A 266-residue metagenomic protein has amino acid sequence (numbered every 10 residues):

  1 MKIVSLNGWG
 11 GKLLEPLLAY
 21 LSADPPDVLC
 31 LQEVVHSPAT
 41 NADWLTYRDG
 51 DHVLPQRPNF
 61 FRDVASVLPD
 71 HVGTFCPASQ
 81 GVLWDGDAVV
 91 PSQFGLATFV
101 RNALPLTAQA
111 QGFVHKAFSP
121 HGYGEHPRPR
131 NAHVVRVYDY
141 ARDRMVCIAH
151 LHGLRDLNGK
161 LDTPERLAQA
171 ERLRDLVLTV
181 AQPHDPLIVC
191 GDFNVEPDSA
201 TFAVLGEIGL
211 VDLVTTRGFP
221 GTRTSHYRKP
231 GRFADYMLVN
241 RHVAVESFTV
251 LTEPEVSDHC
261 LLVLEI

Functional and structural regions predicted by a protein language model:
I3-N7, Y20-H52, F99, V135 (+4 more regions): Active-site beta-strand/loop signature of hydrolases that rely on acidic residues for catalysis
S5-G10, G124, P164-L167: Short, flexible loop segments at the rims of nucleotide/cofactor-binding pockets, characterized by
G8, V34, L104, V114 (+3 more regions): Hydrophobic pocket-lining residues within nucleotide cofactor-binding pockets
G11-L21: Short, acidic/polar
L13-L14, R57, N131, L173 (+1 more regions): Amphipathic coiled-coil/heptad-repeat helices and related helical stalk/stem segments that mediate oligomerization
V35-M145, T249-E253: Structured beta-strand-rich core segments of catalytic domains in phosphoester-bond hydrolases
H52-P58, R62, S66-T98, Q182-H184 (+1 more regions): Active site of divalent-metal-dependent phosphoester/diester hydrolases
H150-L173, D198-G206: Active-site-proximal segments of metal-dependent phosphoesterases and phosphodiesterases across multiple
